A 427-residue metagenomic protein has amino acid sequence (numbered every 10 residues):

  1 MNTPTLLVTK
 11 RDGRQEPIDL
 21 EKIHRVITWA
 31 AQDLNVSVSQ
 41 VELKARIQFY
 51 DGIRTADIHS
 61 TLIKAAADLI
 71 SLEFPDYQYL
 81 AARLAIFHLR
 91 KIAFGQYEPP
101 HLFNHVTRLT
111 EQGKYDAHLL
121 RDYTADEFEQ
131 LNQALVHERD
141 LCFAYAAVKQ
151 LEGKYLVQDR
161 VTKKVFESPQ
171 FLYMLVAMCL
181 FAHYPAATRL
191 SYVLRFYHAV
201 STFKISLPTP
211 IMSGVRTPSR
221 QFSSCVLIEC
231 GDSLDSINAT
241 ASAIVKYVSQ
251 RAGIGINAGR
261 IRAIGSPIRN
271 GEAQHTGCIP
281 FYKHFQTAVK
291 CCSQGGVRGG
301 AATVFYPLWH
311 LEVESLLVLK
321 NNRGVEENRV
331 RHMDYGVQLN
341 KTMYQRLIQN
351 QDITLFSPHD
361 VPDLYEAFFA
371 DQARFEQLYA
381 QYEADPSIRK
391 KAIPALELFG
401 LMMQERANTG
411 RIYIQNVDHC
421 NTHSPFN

Functional and structural regions predicted by a protein language model:
M1-N427: Extended catalytic cores of very large enzyme megasubunits
